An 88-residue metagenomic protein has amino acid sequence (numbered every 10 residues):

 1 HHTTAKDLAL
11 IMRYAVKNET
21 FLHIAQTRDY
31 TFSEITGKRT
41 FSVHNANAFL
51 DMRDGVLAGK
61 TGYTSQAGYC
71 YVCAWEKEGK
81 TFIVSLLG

Functional and structural regions predicted by a protein language model:
H1-G88: Penicillin-recognizing serine hydrolase domain
